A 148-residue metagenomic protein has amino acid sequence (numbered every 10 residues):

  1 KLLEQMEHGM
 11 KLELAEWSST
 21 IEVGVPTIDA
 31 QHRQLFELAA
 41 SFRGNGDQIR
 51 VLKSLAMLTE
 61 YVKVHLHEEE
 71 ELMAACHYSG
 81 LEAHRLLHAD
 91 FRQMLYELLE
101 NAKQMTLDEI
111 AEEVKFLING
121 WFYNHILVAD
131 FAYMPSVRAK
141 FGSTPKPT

Functional and structural regions predicted by a protein language model:
L2-T148: Small-residue-biased structural context
